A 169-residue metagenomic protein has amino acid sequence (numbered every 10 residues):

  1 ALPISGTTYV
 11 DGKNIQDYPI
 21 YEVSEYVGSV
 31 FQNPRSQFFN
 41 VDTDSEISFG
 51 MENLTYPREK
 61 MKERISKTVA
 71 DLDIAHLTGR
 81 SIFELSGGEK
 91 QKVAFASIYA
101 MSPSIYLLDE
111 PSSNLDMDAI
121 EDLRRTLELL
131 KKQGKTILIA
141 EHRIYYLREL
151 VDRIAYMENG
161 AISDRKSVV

Functional and structural regions predicted by a protein language model:
I4-K13: Conserved ABC transporter NBD signature motif
E59-L77: Conserved ABC ATPase "signature" region
S81-L85, E89: Conserved ABC ATPase signature
F95-A96: Hydrophobic anchor residue at the start of the ABC signature
Y106-D109: Catalytic Walker B motif of ABC-type/P-loop ATPase nucleotide-binding domains
M117-A119: Helix N-cap at the start of a conserved alpha-helix in ABC-type nucleotide-binding domains
E141-H142: H-loop/switch region of ABC-family ATPase nucleotide-binding domains
